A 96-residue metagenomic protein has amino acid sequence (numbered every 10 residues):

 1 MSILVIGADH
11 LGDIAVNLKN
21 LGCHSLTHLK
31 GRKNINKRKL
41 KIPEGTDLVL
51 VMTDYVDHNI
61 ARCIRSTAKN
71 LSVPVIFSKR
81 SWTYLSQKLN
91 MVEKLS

Functional and structural regions predicted by a protein language model:
M1-C23, K37-R38: Redox- and metal-dependent alpha/beta enzyme cores, enriched for Fe-S-associated oxidoreductases and cofactor-handling
L18-K19, I64, A68: A generic structural signal for well-ordered alpha-helical segments
H24-K41: A short, well-structured beta->alpha microelement
R38-P43, L89-E93: Short amphipathic alpha-helix with an adjacent loop that forms part of the alpha/beta core around
P43-L50: Short acidic/histidine-rich motifs immediately flanking catalytic phosphotransfer sites in two-component signaling
T53-D54: Glycine-rich, N-terminal phosphate-binding loop of Rossmann-like dinucleotide-binding domains
D57-I60: Short glycine-rich, flexible loops that bind phosphorylated cofactors or substrates
A68-S96: Ser/Thr/Gly-rich flexible loops in soluble cytosolic domains mediating phosphotransfer, phosphorylation
